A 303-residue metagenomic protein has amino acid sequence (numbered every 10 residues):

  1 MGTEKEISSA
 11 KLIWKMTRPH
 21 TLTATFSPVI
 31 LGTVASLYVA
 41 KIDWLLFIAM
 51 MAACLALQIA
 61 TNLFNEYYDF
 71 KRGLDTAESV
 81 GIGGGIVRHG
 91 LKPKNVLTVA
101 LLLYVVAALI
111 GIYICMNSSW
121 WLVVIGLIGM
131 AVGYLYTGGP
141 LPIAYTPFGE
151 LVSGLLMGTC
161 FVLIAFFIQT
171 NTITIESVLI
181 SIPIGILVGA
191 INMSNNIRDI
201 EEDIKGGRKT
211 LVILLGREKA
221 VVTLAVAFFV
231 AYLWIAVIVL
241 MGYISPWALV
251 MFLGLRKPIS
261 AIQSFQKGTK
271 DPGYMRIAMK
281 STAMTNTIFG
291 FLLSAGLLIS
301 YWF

Functional and structural regions predicted by a protein language model:
M1-L45, A49, A53, P140-I143 (+2 more regions): Topogenic membrane-insertion module of multi-pass membrane proteins
T23-G32, L151-F166, I213-R217, A278-F291: Small-residue-rich segments of transmembrane alpha-helices in multi-pass membrane proteins, especially helix faces
I30, A40-N65, V123-A131, E176-S194: Membrane-embedded alpha-helical segments that form the functional core of polytopic membrane enzymes, especially those
A56-V80, A190-V212: Acidic (Asp/Glu-rich) catalytic motifs at the cytosolic membrane interface
A77-N117, L211-I244, K280-F289: Multi-pass membrane catalytic core of lipid/isoprenoid biosynthesis enzymes
G83-I175: Intramembrane alpha-helical segments
S153-I200, G206, E218-V221: Functional transmembrane core segments of multi-pass inner-membrane proteins
L233, V237-I299: Extended hydrophobic alpha-helices typical of membrane-associated regions
